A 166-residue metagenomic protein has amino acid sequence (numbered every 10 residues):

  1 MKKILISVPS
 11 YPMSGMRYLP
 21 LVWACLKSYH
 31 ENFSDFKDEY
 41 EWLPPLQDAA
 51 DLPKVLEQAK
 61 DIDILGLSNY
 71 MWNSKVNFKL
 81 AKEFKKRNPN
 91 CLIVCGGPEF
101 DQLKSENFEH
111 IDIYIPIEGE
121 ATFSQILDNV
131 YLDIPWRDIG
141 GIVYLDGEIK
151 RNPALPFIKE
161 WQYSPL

Functional and structural regions predicted by a protein language model:
K2, Y29, E39-F157: Glycine-rich beta-alpha loop elements in corrinoid/cobalamin-binding modules across cobalamin-dependent enzymes
K2-G15, I64: Nucleotide-activated donor-dependent transferases that construct or modify glycoconjugates
P9-S10, P20, P89, L145 (+2 more regions): Proline-rich low-complexity regions
Y11-L21, N69-S74: A short, glycine/small-residue-rich beta-strand->loop->alpha-helix junction that serves as a flexible
P20-E31: Short catalytic helix/loop segments, enriched in acidic residues and glycine and frequently bearing histidine
S34-K37: Short secondary-structure junctions
I158-L166: A short, charged helix-loop
